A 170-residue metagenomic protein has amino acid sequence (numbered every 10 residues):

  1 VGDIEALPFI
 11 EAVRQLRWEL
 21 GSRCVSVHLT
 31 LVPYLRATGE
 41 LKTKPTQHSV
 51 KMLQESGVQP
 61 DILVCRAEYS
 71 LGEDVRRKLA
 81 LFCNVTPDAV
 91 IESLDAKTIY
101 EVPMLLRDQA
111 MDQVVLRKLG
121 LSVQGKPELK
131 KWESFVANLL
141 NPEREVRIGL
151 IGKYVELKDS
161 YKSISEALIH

Functional and structural regions predicted by a protein language model:
V1-H170: N-terminal beta1-alpha1 cap of cysteine-dependent amidohydrolase-like domains
